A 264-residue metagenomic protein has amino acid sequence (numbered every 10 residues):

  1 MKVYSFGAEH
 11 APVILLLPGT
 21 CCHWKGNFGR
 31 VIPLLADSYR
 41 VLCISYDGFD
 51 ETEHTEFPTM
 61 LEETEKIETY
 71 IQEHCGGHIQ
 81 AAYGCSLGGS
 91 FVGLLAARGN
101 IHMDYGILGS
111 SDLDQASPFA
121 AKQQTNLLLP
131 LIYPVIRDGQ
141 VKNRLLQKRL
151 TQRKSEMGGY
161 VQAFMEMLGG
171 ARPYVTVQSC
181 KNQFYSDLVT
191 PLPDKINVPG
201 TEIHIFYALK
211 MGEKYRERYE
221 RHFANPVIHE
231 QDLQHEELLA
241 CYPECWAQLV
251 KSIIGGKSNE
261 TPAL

Functional and structural regions predicted by a protein language model:
Y4-E53: Conserved HGGG/HGGXW glycine-rich cap/lid loop of the alpha/beta-hydrolase fold
L42-A81: Active-site loop/oxyanion-hole signature of alpha/beta-hydrolase fold enzymes
A82-G84, G109: Short beta-strand immediately N-terminal to the catalytic nucleophile in serine-hydrolase-like folds
G84-V92: Gly/Ala-rich beta-loop-alpha elbow adjacent to hydrolase catalytic centers
A97, Y105-I136: Flexible "cap/lid" loop of the alpha/beta hydrolase fold
S117-P118, G139-I196: Conserved alpha/beta-hydrolase catalytic His-Asp/Glu region
Q178-R221, L238: Conserved serine/cysteine hydrolase catalytic core
L233-W246: Catalytic histidine-centered segment of alpha/beta-hydrolase-like enzymes
